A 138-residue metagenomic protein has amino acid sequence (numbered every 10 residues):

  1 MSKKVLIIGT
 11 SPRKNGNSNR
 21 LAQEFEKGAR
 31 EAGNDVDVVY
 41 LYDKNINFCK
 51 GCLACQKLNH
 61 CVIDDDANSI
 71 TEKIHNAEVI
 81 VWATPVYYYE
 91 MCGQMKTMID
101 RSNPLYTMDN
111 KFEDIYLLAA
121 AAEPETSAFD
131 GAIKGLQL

Functional and structural regions predicted by a protein language model:
M1-L105: N-terminal beta1-alpha1-beta2 submodule of the flavodoxin-like/Rossmannoid cofactor-binding fold
G93-Q94, Y106-L138: Short, glycine-/small-residue-rich phosphate/pyrophosphate-handling segment
